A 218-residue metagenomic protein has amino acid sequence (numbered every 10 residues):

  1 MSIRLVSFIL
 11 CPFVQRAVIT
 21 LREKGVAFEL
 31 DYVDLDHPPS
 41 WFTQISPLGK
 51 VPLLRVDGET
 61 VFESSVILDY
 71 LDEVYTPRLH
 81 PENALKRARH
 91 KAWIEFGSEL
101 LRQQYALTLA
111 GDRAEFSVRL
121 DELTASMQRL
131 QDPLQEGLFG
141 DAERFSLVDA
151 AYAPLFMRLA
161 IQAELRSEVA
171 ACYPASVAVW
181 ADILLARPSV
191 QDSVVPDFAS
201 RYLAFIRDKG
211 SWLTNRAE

Functional and structural regions predicted by a protein language model:
M1-D141, K209-L213: GST-like domain detector, emphasizing the conserved glutathione-binding G-site in the N-terminal thioredoxin-like
V18, A181-D182: Short glycine-/small-residue-rich flexible loop motifs, especially phosphate/cofactor-binding loops
G140-A178, L184: GST superfamily/GST-like fold recognition
V179-W180, E218: Charged, glycine-enriched surface loops/patches that mediate electrostatic binding to polyanionic ligands
R187-S193: A late-sequence structural motif
P196-E218: Acidic/histidine-enriched, glycine/proline-rich intrinsically disordered or flexible terminal extensions
